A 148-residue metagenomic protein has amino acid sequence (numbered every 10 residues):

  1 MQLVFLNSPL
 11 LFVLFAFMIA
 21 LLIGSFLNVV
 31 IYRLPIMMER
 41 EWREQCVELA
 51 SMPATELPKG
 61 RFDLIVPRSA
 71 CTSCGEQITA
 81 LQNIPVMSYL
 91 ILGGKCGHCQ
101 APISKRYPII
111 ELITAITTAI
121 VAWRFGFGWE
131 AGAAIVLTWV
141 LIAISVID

Functional and structural regions predicted by a protein language model:
M1-D148: A membrane-topology feature that recognizes alpha-helical transmembrane segments and their immediate juxtamembrane
